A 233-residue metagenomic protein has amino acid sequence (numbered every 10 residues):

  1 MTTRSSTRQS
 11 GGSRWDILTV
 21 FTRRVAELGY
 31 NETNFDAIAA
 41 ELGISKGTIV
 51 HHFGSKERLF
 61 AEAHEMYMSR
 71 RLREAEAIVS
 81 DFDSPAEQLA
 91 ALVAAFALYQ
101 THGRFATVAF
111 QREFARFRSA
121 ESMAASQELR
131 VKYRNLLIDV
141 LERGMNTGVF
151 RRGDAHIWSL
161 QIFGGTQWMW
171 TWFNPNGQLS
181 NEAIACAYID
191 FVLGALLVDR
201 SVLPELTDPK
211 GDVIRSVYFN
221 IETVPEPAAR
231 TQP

Functional and structural regions predicted by a protein language model:
M1-R4, L98, R134-T147, T171-P233: C-terminal peripheral helix-coil segments that are non-catalytic and often amphipathic
S13-T22, I38, L59, A63-Y67 (+3 more regions): Generic hydrophobic, amphipathic alpha-helix propensity
D16, R24-R58, E62: Helix-turn-helix
I17-V25, F96, V192: Short hydrophobic clusters on alpha-helical segments that form packing/core surfaces in small helical domains
E62, E76-A106, I162: Hydrophobic alpha-helical connector segments
S69-L72, E76, A120-N146, H156-L160 (+2 more regions): Amphipathic alpha-helical packing segments from all-alpha helical-bundle domains
A77-I78, A94-T101, Q111-R116, F191-L196: Helix-loop "lid/cap" segments that line or gate small-molecule binding pockets
T101-E121, E205-P209: Amphipathic alpha-helical segments used for helix-helix packing
